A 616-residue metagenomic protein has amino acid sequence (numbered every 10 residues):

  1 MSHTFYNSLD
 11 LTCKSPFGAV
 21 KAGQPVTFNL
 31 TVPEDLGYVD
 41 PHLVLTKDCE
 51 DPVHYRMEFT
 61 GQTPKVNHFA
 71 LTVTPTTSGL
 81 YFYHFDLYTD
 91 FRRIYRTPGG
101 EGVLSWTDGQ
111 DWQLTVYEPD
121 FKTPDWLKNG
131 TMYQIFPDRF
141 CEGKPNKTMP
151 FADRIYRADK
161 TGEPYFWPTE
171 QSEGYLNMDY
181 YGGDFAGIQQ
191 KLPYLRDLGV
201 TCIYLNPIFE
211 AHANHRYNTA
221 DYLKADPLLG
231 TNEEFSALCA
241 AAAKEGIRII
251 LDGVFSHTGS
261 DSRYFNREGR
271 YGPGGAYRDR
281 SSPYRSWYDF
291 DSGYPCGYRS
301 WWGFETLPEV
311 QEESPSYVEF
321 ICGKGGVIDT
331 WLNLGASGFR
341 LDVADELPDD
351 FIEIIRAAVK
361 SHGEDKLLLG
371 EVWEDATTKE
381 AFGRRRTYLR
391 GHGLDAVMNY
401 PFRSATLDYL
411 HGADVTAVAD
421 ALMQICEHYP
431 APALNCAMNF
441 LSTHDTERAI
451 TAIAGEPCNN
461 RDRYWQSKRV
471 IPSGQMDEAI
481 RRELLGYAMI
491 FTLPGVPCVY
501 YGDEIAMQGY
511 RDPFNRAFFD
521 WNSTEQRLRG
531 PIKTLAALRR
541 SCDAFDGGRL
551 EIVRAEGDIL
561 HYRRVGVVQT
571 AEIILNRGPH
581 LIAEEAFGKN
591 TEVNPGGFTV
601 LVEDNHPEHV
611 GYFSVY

Functional and structural regions predicted by a protein language model:
M1-F136, E142, T148-M149, E173 (+5 more regions): Carbohydrate-interacting/catalytic domains
L30, I135, L195, L205 (+10 more regions): Conserved, mostly hydrophobic/aromatic
T131-Y133, I203-L205, I249-L251, F339 (+4 more regions): Hydrophobic faces of well-ordered beta-strands that scaffold small-molecule active sites in alpha/beta enzyme cores
F136-T201, I208-L334, I355-S361: Substrate-binding/active-site clefts of carbohydrate-active enzymes
D138, F382-G383, T387-L389, D395 (+2 more regions): Aromatic/acidic polysaccharide-binding cleft in carbohydrate-active enzymes
D138-C141, F209-E210, F255-S256, S337 (+7 more regions): Short, solvent-exposed loop/turn segments at secondary-structure junctions
C239-R248, S256-H257, S262-P273, V327 (+3 more regions): Active-site-proximal helices and loops of the catalytic beta/alpha 8
A419, M423-I425, N459-L484, S541: Aromatic-anchored helix/helix-loop segment that forms the rim or "lid" of small-molecule/cofactor binding pockets
